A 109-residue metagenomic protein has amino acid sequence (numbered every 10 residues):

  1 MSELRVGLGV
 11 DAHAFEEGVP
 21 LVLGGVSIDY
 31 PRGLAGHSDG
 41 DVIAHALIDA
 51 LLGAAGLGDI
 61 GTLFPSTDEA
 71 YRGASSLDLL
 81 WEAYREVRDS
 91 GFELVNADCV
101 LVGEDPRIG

Functional and structural regions predicted by a protein language model:
M1, V19-L21, E93: Metal-dependent phosphohydrolase cores
E3-R5, R107-G109: C-terminal binding/interaction regions
R5-D11: Short amphipathic
A12-S27: Acidic-glycine-rich active-site phosphate/pyrophosphate-binding loop
V22, D29, V100-V102: Conserved beta-strand segments that form the floor/walls of ligand-binding pockets within enzyme and binding domains
I28-S38, S66-Y71, P106: A short glycine/serine-rich beta->alpha loop
G40-L51: Short alpha-helix carrying the canonical HExxH Zn2+-binding catalytic motif
A50-N96, V100, E104-D105: Glycine- and Gly-Pro-enriched alpha-helical subdomains that act as flexible, kink-prone "lid/hinge" or packing modules
